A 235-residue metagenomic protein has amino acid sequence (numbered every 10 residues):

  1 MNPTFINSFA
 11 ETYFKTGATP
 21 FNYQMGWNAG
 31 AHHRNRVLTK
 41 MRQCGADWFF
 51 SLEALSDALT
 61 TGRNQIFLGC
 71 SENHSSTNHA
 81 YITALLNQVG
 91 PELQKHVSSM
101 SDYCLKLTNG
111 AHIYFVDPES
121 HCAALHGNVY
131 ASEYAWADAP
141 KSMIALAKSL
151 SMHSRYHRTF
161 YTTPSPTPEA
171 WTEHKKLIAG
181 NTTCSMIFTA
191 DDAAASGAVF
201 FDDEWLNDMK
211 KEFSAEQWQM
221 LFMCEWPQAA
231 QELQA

Functional and structural regions predicted by a protein language model:
N2-A235: Phosphate/NTP-binding elements of NTP-utilizing enzymes
